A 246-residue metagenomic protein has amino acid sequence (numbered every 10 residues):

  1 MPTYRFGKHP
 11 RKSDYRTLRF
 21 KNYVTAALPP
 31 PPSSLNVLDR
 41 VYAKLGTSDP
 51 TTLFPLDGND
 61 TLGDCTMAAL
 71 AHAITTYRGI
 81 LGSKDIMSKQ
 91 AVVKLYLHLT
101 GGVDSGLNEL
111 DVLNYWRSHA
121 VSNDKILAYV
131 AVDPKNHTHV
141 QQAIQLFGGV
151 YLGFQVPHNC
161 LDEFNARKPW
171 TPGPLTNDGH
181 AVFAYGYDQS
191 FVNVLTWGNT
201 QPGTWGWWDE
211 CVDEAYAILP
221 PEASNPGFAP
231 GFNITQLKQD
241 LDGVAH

Functional and structural regions predicted by a protein language model:
M1-H246: Catalytic-core signature of thiol
